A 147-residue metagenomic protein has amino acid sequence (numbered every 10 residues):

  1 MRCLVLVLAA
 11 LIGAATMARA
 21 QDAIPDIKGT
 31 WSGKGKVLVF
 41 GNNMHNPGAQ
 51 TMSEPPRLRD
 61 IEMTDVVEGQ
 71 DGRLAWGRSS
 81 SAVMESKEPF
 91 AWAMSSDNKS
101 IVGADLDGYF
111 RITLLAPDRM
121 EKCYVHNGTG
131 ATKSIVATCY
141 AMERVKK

Functional and structural regions predicted by a protein language model:
V5-A14: Bacterial N-terminal signal peptides
T16-A20: Sec/Tat signal peptide C-region and signal peptidase I cleavage site
Q21-D22, L114: A general structural signal for stabilizing positions within well-ordered secondary structure
D22-W76, A131-K147: Short, solvent-exposed loop/hinge segments that bridge or flank secondary-structure elements
K34-N42, A93-K147: Beta-sheet ligand-binding and adhesion/scaffold domains
E62-A116: Contiguous, well-ordered beta-strand patches that form the walls/edges of small beta-barrel/beta-sandwich domains
